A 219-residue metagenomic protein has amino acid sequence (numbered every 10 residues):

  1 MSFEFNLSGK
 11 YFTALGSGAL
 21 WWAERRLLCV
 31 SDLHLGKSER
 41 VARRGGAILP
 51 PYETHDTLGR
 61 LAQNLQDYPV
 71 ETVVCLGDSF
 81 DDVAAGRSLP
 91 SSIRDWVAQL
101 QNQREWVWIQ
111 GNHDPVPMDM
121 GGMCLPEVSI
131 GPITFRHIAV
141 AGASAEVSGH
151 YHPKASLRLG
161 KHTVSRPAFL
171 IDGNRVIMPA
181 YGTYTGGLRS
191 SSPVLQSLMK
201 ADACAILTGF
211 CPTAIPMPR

Functional and structural regions predicted by a protein language model:
M1-R219: Extended recognition/assembly regions associated with phosphoester-bond processing machinery
